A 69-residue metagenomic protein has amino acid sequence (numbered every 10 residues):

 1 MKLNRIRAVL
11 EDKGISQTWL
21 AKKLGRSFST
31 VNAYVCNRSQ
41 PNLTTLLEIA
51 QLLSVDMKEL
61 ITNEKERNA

Functional and structural regions predicted by a protein language model:
K2, R26-F28, M57: Compositionally biased, low-complexity segments enriched in small residues
N4-K23: Short basic helix-loop element that most often maps to the first helix and adjoining turn of HTH DNA-binding modules
A8-V9, G14, A33, Q51 (+1 more regions): Short, charged recognition helix plus adjacent turn of helix-turn-helix-like nucleic-acid-binding domains
W19, T30, E59: Residues in the helix-turn-helix
R26-Q40: Recognition helix of helix-turn-helix/homeodomain-like DNA-binding domains that insert into the DNA major groove
T44-E59: DNA major-groove recognition helix of helix-turn-helix/homeodomain DNA-binding modules
